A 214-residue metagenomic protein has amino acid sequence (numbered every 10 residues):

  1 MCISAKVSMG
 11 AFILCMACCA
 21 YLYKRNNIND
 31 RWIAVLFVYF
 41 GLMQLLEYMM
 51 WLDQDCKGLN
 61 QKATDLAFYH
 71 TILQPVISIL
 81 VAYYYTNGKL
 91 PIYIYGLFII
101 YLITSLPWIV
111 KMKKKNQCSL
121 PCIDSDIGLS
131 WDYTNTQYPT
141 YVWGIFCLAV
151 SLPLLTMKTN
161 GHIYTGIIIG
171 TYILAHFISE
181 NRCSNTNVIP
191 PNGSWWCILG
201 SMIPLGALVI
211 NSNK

Functional and structural regions predicted by a protein language model:
M1-M16: Hydrophobic transmembrane alpha-helical segments in integral membrane proteins
A17-L22, I127-I167, T171-S179: Alpha-helical transmembrane segments in multipass membrane proteins, preferentially the mid-helix core
C19-L22, L42-L59, D65-F98, S105: Internal transmembrane alpha-helix with an interfacial aromatic "cap," most often the third helix
K24, M49-C56, W108-Q117, H176-N187: Juxtamembrane "helix-exit" motif on the non-cytosolic side of transmembrane helices
N27-F37, L90-Y95, N160-I169, K214: Membrane-interfacial loop-to-transmembrane alpha-helix junctions, especially the N-terminal start
V35-M50, T171-H176: Hydrophobic alpha-helical transmembrane segments of multi-pass membrane proteins
Y69, V81-V150: Membrane-proximal helix-loop-helix units in multi-pass membrane proteins
K158-K214: C-terminal transmembrane-bundle signature of multipass membrane proteins, characterized by strong activation on
